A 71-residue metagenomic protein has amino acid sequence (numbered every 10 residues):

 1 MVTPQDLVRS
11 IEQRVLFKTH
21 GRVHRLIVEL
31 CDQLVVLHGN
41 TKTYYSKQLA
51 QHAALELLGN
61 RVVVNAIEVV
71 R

Functional and structural regions predicted by a protein language model:
M1-R71: N-terminal targeting leaders
